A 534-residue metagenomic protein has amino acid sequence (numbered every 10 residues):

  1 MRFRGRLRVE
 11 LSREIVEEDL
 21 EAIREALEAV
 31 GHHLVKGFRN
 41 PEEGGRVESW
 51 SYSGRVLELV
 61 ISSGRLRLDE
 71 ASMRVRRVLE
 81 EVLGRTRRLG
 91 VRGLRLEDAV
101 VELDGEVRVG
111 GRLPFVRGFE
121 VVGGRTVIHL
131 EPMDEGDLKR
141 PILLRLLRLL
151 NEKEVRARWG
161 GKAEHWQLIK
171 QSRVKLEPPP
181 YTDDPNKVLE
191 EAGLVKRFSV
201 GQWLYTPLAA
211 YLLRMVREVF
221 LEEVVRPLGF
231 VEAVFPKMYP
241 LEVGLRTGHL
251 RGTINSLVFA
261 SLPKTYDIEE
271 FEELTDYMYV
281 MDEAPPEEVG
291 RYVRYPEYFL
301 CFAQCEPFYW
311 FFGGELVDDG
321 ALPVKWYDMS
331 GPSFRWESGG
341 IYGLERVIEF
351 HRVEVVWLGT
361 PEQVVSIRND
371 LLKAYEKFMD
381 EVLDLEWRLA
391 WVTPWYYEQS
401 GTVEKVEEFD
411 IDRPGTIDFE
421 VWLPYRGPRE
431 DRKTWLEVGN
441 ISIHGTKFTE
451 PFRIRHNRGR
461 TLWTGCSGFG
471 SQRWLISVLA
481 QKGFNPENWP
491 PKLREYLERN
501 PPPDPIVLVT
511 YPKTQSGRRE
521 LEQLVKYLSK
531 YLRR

Functional and structural regions predicted by a protein language model:
M1-R534: TRNA-recognition modules of translation machinery and tRNA-sensing kinases, especially anticodon-binding
